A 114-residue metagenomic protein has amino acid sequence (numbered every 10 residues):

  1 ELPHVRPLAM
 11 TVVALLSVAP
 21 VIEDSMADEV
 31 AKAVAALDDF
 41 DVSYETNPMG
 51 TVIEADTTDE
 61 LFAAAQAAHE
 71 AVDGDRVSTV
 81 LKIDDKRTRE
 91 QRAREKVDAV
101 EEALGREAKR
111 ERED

Functional and structural regions predicted by a protein language model:
E1-A9: Short, Lys/Arg-enriched N-terminal segments with co-localized hydrophobic residues within the first ~10-30 amino acids
A9-D114: Charge-rich, low-complexity N-terminal segments
